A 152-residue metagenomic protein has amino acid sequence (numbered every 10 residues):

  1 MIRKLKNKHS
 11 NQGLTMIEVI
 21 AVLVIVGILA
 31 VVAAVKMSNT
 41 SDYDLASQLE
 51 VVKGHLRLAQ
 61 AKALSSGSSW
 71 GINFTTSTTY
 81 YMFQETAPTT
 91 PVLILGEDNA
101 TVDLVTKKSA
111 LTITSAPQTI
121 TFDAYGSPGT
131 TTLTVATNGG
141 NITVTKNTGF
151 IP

Functional and structural regions predicted by a protein language model:
M1-L14: N-terminal leader/signal peptides at the extreme start of proteins
M16-V19, K146: Structural motif detector for alpha-helix initiation sites
I17, L23-A61, S65: Aliphatic-rich helix starts adjacent to a transmembrane/signal segment
S38, D123, T145: Residue-level detector of conserved, well-ordered beta-strand and adjacent loop positions that form binding/recognition
G54-Y81, G149: Alpha-helix exit/C-cap motif
W70-A124, N141: Type IV pilin-like appendage domain
S127-P152: Low-complexity, S/T/G/P-rich flexible repeat/linker segments used as non-globular hinges and stalks within
